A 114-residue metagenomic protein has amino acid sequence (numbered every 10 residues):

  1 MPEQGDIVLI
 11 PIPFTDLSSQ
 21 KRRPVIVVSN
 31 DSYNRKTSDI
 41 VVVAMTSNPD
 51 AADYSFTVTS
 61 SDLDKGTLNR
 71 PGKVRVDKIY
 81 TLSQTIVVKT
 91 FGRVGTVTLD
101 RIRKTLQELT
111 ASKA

Functional and structural regions predicted by a protein language model:
P13-L17: Short, charged beta-turn/beta-strand-edge "cap" motif at the junction between a beta-strand and an adjacent loop
S18-K21, V27-D62: Compact nucleic-acid interaction/catalytic patches
V25-I26, V42, V76, I102: A structural motif
K65-A114: C-terminal terminal-subdomain/extension
